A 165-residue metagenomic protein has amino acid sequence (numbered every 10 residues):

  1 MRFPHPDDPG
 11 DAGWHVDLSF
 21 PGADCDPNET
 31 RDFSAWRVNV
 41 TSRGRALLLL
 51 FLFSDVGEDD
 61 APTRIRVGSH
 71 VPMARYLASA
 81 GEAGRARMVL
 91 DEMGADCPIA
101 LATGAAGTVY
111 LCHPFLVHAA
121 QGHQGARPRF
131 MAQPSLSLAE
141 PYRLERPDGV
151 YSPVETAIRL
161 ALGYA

Functional and structural regions predicted by a protein language model:
M1, L49-F51, A132-L136: A structural signal for short, well-ordered beta-strand segments
M1-D8, S19, F53-E58, S69-P72: Short acidic/polar capping segments at secondary-structure boundaries
M1-E29, Y164: Non-heme Fe(II)-dependent double-stranded beta-helix
F3-H5, V16, V67, P114 (+1 more regions): Pocket-edge structural micro-motifs
G10, T41-R43, A126-P128: A generic structural micro-feature
D17, A35-V40: Short surface loop/edge beta-strand patches of beta-sandwich-type extracellular domains that form ligand-contact sites
E29-S34, S42-L48, S54-V117: Double-stranded beta-helix
R75-M93, A106-L111, F115-A165: Non-heme Fe(II)/2-oxoglutarate
